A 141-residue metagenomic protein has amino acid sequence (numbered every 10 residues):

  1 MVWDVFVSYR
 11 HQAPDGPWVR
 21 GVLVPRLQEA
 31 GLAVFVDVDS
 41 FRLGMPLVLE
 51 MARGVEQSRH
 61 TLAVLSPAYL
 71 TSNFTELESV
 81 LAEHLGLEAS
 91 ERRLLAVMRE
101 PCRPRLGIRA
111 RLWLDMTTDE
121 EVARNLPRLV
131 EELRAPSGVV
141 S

Functional and structural regions predicted by a protein language model:
M1-V64, E83-R92, R99, E120-S141: Conserved N-terminal substructure of TIR/SEFIR domains
P14-G16, L43, T71-F74, R105: Secondary-structure boundary/capping motif
P67-E88: Conserved TIR/SEFIR loop-to-helix hotspot centered on a Trp-containing motif with a nearby acidic residue
G86-L87, P104-L106: Short secondary-structure boundary/capping segments
L94-A96, W113-D115: Conserved beta-strand scaffold positions in the cores of enzyme catalytic domains, especially in NTP/NDP-utilizing
M98-P104: Short, polar loop motifs at secondary-structure junctions
G107, M116: Residues that scaffold the ATP/ADP-binding catalytic core of kinase and kinase-like folds
R109-R111: Eukaryotic intrinsically disordered, low-complexity regulatory regions enriched in Ser/Thr/Pro and acidic residues
